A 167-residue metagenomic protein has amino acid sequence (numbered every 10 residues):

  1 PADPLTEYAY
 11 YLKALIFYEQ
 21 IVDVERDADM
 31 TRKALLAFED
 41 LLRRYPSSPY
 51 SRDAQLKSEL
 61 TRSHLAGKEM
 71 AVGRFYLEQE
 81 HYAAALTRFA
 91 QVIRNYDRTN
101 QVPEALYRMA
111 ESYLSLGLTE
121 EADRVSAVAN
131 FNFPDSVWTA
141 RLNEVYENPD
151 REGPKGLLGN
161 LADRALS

Functional and structural regions predicted by a protein language model:
P1-S167: Acidic, polar-rich low-complexity tracts and alpha-helical solenoid repeat scaffolds
